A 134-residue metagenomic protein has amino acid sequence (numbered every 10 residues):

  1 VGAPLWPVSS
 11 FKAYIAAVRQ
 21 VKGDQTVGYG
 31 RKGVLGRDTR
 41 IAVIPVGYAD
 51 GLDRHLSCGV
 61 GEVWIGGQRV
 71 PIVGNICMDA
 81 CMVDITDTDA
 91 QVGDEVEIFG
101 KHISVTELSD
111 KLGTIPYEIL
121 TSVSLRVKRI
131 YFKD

Functional and structural regions predicted by a protein language model:
V1-D134: Active-site anion/phosphate-binding pocket segments in diverse small-molecule metabolic enzymes
